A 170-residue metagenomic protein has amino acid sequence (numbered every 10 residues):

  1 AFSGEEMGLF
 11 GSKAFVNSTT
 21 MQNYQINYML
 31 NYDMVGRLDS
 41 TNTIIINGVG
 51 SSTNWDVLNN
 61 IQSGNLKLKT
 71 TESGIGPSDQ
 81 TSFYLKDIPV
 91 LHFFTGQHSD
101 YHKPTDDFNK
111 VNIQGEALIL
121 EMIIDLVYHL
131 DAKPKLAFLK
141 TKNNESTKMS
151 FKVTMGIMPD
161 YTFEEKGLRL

Functional and structural regions predicted by a protein language model:
A1, S99-N144: His/Asp/Glu-rich mid-to-C-terminal helical/loop segments that flank catalytic regions of hydrolases
A1-E6, R169: Short intrinsically disordered, low-complexity coil segments enriched in acidic
G4-T95, N112-Q114: Metal-dependent peptidase/peptidase-like ectodomains
G8, V35-G36, S99, Y161-E165: Active-site/binding-pocket entry motifs
T41, H92, H102-K103, K166: Extended hydrophobic-aromatic, low-complexity segments
G96, P104, D160-T162: Generic beta-structure capping elements
P134-R169: PDZ/PDZ-like peptide-tail recognition elements
